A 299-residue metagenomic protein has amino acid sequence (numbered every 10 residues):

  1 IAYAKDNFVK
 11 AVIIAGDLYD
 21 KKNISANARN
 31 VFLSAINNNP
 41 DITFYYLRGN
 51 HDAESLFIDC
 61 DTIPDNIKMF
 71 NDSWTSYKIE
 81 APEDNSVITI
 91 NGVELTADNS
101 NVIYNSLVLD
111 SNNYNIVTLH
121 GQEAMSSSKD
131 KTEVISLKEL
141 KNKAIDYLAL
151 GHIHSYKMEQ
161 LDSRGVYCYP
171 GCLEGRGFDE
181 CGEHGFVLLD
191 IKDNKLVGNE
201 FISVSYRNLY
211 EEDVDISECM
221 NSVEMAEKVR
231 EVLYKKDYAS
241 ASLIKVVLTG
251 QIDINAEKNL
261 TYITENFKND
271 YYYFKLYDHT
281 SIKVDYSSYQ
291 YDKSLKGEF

Functional and structural regions predicted by a protein language model:
A2-I14: Active-site metal-binding motif and surrounding structural segment of the metallo-beta-lactamase
A2-K5, N30-L33, I103-L107, V223-Y234: Amphipathic, non-transmembrane alpha-helical secondary structure
D6, L196-F299: Accessory, non-catalytic peripheral segments of nucleic-acid enzymes
A11, D20-D190: His/Asp/Glu-rich metal-coordinating catalytic cores of metallo-dependent phosphodiesterases/hydrolases acting on
A11-I14, Y19, Y271, F299: Aromatic-residue hotspot detector
A15, G151, T249: Conserved residues at the C-terminal ends of beta-strands
A15, N39-F44, S240-L243: Short, surface-exposed connector motifs at secondary-structure boundaries
I191-K195: Short, structured interface segments
